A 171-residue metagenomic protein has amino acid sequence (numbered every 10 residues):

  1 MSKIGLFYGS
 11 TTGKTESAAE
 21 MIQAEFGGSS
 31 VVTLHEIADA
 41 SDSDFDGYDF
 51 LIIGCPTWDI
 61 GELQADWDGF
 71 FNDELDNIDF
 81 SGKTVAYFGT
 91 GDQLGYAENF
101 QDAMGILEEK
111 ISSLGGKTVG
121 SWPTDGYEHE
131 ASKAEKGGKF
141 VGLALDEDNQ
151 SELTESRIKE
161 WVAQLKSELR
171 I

Functional and structural regions predicted by a protein language model:
K3, H35, G47-I171: FMN-binding flavodoxin-like domain, especially the glycine-rich phosphate-binding loop
K3-E25: N-terminal beta1-alpha1 ligand-phosphate binding loop
A19-S30, E109-S113: Short helix-loop-beta junction
S29-S41: A short beta-strand-loop structural module common to alpha/beta enzyme folds
